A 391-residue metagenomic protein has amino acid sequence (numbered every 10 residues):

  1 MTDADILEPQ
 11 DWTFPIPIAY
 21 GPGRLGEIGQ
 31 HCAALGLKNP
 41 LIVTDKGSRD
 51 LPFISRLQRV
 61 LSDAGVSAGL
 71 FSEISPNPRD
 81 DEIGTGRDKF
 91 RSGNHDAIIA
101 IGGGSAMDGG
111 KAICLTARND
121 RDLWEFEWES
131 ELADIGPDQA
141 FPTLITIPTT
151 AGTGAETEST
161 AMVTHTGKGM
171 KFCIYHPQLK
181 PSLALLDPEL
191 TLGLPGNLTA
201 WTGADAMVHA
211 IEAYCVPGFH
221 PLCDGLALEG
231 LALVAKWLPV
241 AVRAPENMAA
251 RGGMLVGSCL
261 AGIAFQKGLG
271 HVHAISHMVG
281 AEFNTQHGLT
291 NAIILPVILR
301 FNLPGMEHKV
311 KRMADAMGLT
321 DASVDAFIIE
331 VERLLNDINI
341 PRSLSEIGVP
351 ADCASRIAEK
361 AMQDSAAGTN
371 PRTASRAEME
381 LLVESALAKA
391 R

Functional and structural regions predicted by a protein language model:
M1-L70, K389-R391: An N-terminal, well-structured beta->alpha segment
R49-D122, P239-R251: N-terminal small/polar loop signature for handling phosphorylated ligands or for N-terminal nucleophile
D81-P188: Glycine/threonine-rich beta-strand-loop-alpha-helix active-site module that forms ligand/phosphate-binding
G152, C259-N291, D364-T369: Glycine-rich phosphate/pyrophosphate-binding beta-alpha loops
E158-K267: Carboxylate- and glycine-rich phosphate/diphosphate-binding segment that chelates Mg2+/Mn2+
E282-C353: Gly/Pro-rich interdomain helix-loop hinge
A351-R391: Short, amphipathic C-terminal "tail helix"
